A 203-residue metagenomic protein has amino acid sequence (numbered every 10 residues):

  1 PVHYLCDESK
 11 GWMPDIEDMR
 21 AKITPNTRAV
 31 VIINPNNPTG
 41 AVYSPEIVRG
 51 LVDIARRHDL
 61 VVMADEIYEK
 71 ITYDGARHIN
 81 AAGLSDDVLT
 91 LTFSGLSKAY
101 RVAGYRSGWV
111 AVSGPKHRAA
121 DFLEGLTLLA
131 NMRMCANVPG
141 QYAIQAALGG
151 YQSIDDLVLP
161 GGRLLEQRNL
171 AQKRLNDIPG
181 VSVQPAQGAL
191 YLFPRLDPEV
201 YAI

Functional and structural regions predicted by a protein language model:
P1-I203: PLP-dependent class I/II
